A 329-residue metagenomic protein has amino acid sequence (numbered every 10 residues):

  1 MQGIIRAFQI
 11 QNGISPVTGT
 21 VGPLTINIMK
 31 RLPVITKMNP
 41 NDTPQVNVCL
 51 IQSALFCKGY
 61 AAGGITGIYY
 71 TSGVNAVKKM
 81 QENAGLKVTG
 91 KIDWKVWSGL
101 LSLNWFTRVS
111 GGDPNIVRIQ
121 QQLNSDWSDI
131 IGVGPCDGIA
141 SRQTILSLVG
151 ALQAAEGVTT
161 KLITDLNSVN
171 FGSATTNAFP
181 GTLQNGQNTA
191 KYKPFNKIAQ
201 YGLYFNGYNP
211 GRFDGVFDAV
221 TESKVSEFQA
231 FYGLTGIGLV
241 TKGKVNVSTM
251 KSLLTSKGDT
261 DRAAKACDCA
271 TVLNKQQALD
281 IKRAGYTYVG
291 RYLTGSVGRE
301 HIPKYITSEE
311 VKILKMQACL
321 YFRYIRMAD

Functional and structural regions predicted by a protein language model:
M1-Y288, Y292-V297, E309, M316: Cell-envelope/ECM-targeting effectors and their regulatory/trafficking segments
S296-P303, M316-D329: Chitinase-like catalytic core of GlcNAc-active glycosidases
K304, S308: Active-site-adjacent pocket scaffolds in enzyme catalytic domains
